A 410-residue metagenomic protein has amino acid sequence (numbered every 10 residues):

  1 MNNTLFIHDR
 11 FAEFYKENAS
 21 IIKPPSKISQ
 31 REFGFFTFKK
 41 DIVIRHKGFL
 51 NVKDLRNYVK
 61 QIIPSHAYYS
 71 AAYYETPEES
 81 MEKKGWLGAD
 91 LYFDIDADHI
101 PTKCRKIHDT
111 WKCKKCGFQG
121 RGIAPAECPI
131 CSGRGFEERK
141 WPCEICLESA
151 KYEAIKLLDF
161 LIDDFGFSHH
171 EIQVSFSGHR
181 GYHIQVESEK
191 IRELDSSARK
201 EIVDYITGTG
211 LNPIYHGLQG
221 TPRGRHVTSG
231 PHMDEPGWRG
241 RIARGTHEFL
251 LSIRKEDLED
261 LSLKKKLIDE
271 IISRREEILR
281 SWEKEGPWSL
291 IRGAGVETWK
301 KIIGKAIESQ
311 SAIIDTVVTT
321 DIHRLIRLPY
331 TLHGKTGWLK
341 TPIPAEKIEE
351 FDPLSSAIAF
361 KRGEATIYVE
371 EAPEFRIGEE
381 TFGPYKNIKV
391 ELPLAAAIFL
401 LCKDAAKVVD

Functional and structural regions predicted by a protein language model:
K16-K140, T316, T336-W338, K407: SsDNA-processing nucleotidyl-transfer enzymes
A71-Y73, I95-H99, G178-R180, V186-K190 (+2 more regions): Short, flexible loop/turn elements at secondary-structure junctions
E75-K83, L161-D163, F167-S177: Catalytic micro-motifs at enzyme active sites that drive phosphoryl/nucleotidyl and oxygen chemistry
G88-D94, H169-S197, E201-I202: Histidine-centered divalent-metal-coordination microenvironment in nucleic-acid enzymes
I145-H169: Long, well-ordered alpha-helical scaffolding segments within enzyme catalytic domains, especially pronounced
D204-D315, T319-I322: Long, charge-rich alpha-helical interaction segments
I313, T320-H323, P329-K340, K347-A396 (+1 more regions): C-terminal accessory/binding modules appended to enzymatic or scaffolding proteins
D404-D410: A short, conserved structural fragment
